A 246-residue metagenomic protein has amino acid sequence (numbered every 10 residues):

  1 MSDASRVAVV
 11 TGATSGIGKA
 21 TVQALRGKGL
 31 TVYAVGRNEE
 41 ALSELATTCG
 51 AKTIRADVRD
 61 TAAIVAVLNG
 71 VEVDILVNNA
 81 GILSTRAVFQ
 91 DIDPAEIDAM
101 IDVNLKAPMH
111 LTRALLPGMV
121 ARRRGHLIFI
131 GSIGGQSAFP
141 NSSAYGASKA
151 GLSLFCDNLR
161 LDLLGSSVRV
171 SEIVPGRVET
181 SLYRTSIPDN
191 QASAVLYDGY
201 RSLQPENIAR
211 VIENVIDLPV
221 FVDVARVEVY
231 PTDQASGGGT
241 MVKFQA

Functional and structural regions predicted by a protein language model:
T14-S15: Conserved glycine-rich cofactor-binding loop
A87-F89, D93-I101: Substrate-binding pocket helix/loop in short-chain dehydrogenase/reductase
Q90, F139-S143, Y200: Active-site loop immediately N-terminal to the catalytic Tyr-X3-Lys motif of short-chain dehydrogenase/reductase
T112, S148: Active-site helix of classical SDR
P117, L161-D162: Alpha-helical segment proximal to the catalytic Tyr-Lys
S132: Residue(s) in the substrate-gating loop at a strand-loop-helix junction that position the organic substrate next
E172-I173, Q191-G238: C-terminal helical subdomain
